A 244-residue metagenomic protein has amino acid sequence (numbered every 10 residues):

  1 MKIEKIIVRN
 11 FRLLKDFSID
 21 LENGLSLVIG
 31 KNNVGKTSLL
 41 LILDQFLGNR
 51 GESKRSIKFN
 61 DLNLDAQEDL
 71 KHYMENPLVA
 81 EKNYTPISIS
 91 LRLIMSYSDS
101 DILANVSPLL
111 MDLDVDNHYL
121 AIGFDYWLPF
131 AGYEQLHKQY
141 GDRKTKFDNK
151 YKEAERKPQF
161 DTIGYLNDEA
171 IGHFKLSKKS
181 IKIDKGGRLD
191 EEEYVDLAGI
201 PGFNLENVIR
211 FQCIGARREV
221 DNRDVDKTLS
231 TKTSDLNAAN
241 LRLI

Functional and structural regions predicted by a protein language model:
M1-N49, S56-D69, V79: Pre-Walker A-like glycine/lysine-rich segment at the N-terminus of P-loop NTPase domains
K2, P86-I87: A short, compositionally biased
K58-P86, R92, S96-I244: Glycine-rich phosphate-binding loops of NTPases
